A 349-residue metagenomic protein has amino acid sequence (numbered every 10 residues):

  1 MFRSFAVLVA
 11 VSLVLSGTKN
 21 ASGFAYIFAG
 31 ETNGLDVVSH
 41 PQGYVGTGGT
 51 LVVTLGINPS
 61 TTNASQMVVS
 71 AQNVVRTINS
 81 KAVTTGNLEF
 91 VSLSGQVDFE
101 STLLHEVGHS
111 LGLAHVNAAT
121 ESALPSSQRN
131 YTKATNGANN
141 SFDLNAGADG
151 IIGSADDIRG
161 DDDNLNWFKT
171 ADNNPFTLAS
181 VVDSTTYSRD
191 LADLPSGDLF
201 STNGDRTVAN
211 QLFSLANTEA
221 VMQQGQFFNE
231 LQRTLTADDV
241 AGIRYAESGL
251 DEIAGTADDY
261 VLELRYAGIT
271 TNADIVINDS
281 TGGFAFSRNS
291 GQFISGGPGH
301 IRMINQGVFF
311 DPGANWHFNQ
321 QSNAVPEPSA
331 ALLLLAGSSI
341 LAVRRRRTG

Functional and structural regions predicted by a protein language model:
M1-V7, S329: Bacterial N-terminal signal peptides that target proteins for export
V7-S16: Bacterial N-terminal signal peptides
L8, S94, L333-L335: N-terminal hydrophobic alpha-helix used for membrane targeting or insertion
L15, A171, I340-V343: General helical secondary-structure elements
G17-A324: Zinc-dependent metalloendopeptidases
P326-R344: A short, hydrophobic C-terminal helix/tail in secreted or cell-surface proteins
R346-G349: Short, charged juxtamembrane terminal tails flanking transmembrane helices
